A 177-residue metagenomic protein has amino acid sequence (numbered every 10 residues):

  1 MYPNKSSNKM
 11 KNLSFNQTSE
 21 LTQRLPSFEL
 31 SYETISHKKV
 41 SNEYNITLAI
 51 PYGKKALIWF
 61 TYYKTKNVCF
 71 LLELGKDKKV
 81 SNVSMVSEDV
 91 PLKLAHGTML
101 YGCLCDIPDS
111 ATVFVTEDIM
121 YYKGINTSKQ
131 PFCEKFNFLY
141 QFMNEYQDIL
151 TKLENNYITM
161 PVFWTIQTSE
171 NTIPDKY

Functional and structural regions predicted by a protein language model:
M1-H96, Y101, E154-T168, D175: Active-site-proximal "nucleotidyltransferase
P91-Y177: Catalytic nucleotidyltransferase
